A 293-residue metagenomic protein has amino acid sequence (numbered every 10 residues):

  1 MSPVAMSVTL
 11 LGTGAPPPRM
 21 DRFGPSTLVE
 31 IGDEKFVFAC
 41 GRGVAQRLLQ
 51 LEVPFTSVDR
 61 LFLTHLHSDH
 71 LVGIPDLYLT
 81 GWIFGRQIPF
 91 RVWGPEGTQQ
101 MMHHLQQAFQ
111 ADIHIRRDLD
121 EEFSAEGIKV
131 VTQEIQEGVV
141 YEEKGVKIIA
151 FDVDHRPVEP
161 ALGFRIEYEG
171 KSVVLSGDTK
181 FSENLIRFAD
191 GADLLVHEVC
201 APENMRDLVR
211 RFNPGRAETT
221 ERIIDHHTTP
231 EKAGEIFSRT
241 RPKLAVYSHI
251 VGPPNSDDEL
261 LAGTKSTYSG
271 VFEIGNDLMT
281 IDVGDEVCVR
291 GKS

Functional and structural regions predicted by a protein language model:
M1-L185, E259-K292: Binuclear metal-dependent hydrolase catalytic cores
L162-G163, S172-V174, K180-M279: Cap/insert and terminal regions of metallo-dependent hydrolase folds
